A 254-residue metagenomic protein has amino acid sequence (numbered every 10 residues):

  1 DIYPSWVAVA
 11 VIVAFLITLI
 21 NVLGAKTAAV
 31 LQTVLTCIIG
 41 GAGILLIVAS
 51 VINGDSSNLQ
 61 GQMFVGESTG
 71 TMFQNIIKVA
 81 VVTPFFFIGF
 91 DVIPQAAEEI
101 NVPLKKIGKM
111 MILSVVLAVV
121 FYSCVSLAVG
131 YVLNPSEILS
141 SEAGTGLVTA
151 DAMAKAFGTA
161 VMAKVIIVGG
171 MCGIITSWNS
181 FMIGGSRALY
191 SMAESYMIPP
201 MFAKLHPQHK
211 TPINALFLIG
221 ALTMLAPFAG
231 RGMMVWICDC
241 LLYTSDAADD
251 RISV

Functional and structural regions predicted by a protein language model:
D1, M110-N179, I198-M233: TM-loop-TM module centered on a large, flexible mid-protein loop between adjacent transmembrane helices in multi-pass
D1-A25, G40-L46, A215-A221: Transmembrane alpha-helical segments of multi-pass small-molecule transport proteins
D1-V11, S56-N75: Inter-helical loop and helix-membrane interface segments of multi-pass membrane transporters/permeases
A10-V13, S68-A128, V132, V161-M182: Hydrophobic, membrane-embedded alpha-helices of multi-pass small-molecule transporters
I12-L35, E98-E99, P227-W236: Membrane-water interface regions at transmembrane-helix termini and the short interhelical loops of multi-pass membrane
C37-F64, L127-L133, R251: Hydrophobic alpha-helical segments and their helix-loop junctions in multi-pass secondary transporters
Y243-D250: Conserved small/polar residues in nucleotide/adenosyl-binding loops
